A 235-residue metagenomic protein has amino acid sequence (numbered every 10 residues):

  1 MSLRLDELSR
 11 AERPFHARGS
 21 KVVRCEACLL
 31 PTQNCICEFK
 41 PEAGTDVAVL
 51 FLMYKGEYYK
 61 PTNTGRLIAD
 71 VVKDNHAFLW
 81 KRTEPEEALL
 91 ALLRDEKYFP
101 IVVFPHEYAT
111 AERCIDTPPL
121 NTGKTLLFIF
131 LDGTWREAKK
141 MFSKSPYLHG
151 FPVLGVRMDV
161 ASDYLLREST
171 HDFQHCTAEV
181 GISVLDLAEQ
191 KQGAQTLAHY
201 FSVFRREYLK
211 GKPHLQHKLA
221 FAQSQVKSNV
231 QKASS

Functional and structural regions predicted by a protein language model:
S2-R18: Short Cys/His-rich Zn2+-coordinating modules
K21, P31, T45: Short metal-coordination and nucleic-acid-contact micro-motifs, chiefly zinc-binding Cys/His arrays
C25-C28: Short cysteine-rich clusters marking metal-coordination/redox-active sites
L30-Q33, C37: Short Cys/His-rich local motifs and their 1-3 flanking residues in nucleic-acid-associated proteins and small
E38-R66: Short microdomains enriched in Cys/His and/or Lys/Arg
T62, E87-L89, S162-R167: Short, charged, surface-exposed secondary-structure boundary motifs
K73-S143: S-adenosyl-L-methionine/SAH cofactor-binding core of RNA-modifying enzymes
L127, W135-S235: C-terminal folded domains that constitute the principal catalytic or ligand-binding module of multi-domain proteins
